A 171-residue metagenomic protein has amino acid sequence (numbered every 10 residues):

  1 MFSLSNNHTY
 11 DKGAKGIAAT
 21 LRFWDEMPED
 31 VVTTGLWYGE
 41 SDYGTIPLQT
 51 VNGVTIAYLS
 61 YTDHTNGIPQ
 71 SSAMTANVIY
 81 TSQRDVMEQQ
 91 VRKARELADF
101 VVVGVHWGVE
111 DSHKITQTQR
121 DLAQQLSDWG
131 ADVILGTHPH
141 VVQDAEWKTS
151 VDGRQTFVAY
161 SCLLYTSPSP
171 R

Functional and structural regions predicted by a protein language model:
M1-S5, V32-G35, A57-S60, V101-G104 (+2 more regions): Structural recognition of the beta-strand scaffold that forms the well-ordered cores of secreted hydrolase catalytic
M1-V32, L36: Acidic/His-rich segments in extracytoplasmic proteins that coordinate ligands and/or metal ions
N6-N7, T65, A94-K114: Short acidic, glycine-rich surface-loop motifs adjacent to enzyme active sites
T9-L21, E40-T45, T65-I68, G108-S112 (+1 more regions): Active-site environment of divalent metal-dependent phosphoester hydrolases
G16-T20, I115-Q124: Charged helix-capping and loop-helix junction motifs
L48-V101, D121: Binuclear metal-dependent hydrolase catalytic cores centered on His/Asp/Glu-rich metal-binding motifs
S127-D128: Non-catalytic positions within long, well-ordered alpha-helices that form the structural scaffold/packing of enzyme
Y165-P170: Conserved small/polar residues in nucleotide/adenosyl-binding loops
